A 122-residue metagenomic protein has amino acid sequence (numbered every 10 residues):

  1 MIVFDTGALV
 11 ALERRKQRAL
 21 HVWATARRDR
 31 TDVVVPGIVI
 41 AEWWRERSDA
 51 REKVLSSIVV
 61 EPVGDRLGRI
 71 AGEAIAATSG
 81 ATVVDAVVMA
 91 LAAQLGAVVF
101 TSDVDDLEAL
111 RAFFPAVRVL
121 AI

Functional and structural regions predicted by a protein language model:
M1-V35, E42-V59: Short, well-structured N-terminal submotif of metal-dependent ribonuclease cores
A8-L9, V39-I40, L67, V87-V88 (+1 more regions): Alpha-helix capping/helix-boundary segments
E13, R47, I75, R111-F114: Short, flexible helix/strand-to-coil boundary loops that buttress conserved ligand/catalytic motifs in alpha/beta
V35, P62, V83, T101-S102: Short beta-strand scaffold positions
E52-L55, L107-F114: Short loop/helix-cap segments at secondary-structure boundaries that form the rim of catalytic
V59-T78: Acidic catalytic patch
T82-V98: Acidic, metal-associated active-site segment
P115-I122: Short hydrophobic/aromatic-enriched beta-strand-loop microsegments
